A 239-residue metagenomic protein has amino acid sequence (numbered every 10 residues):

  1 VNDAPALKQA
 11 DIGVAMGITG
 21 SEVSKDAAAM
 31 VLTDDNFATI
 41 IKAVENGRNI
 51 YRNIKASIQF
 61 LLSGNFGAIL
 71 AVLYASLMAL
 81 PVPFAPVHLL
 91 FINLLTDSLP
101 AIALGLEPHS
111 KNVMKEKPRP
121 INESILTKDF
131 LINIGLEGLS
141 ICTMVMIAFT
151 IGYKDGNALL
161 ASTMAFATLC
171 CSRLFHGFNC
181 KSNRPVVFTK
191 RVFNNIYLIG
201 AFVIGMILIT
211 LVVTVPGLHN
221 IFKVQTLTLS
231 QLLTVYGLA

Functional and structural regions predicted by a protein language model:
V1-A10: Acidic, divalent-metal-coordinating active-site segment for phosphoryl/phosphodiester hydrolysis, typified by short
G17-R184: Membrane-embedded transport module
L89-L90, F130, S162-A165, N220-A239: Structural signal for the N-terminal portions of transmembrane helices and their immediately preceding loop/interface
C142-A148, I204-H219: Hydrophobic alpha-helical transmembrane segments in multi-pass integral membrane proteins
Y153-G156, V186-F188, G217-T226: Membrane-interface helix termini and inter-helical loops of multi-pass transporters
C171, H176, Y197-V213: Hydrophobic alpha-helical membrane segments
T189-L198: Cytoplasmic-side transmembrane-helix entry/capping segments in multi-pass membrane proteins
